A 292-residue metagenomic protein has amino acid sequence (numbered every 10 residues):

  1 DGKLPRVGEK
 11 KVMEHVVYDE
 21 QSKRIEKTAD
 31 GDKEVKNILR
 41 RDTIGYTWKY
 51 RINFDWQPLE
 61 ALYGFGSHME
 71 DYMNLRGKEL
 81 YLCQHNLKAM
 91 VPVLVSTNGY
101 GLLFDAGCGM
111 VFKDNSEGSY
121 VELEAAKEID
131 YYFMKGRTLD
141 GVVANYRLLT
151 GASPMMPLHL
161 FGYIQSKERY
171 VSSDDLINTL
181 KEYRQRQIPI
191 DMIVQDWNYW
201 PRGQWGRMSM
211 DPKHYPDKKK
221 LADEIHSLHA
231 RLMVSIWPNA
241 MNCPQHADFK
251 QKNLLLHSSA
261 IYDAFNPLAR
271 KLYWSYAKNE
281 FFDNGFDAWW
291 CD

Functional and structural regions predicted by a protein language model:
D1-P157, K167-R169, S173, L180-Q185: Catalytic and substrate-binding clefts that recognize carbohydrates or anionic sugar/phosphate headgroups
W56, P154-W290: Aromatic-lined carbohydrate-binding/catalytic grooves of carbohydrate-active enzymes
